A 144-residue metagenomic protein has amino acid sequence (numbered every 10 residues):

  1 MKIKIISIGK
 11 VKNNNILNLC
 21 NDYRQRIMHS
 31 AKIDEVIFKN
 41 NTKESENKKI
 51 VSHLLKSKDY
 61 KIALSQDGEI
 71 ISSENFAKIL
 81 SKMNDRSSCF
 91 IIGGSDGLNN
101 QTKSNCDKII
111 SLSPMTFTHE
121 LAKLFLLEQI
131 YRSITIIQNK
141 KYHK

Functional and structural regions predicted by a protein language model:
M1-I27: N-terminal beta1-alpha1 ligand-phosphate binding loop
G9-N13, N40-T42, D67, T116: Short histidine/acidic/glycine/proline-rich micro-motifs that form metal- and phosphate-coordinating active-site loops
L19, Y23, K78-M83, N105: Catalytic-core regions built around general acid/base machinery
S30-C89: S-adenosyl-L-methionine/SAH cofactor-binding core of RNA-modifying enzymes
G93: Rossmann-fold NAD(P)-binding glycine/threonine-rich loop
G97-Q101: Short, glycine/polar-rich helix-capping loops at beta-to-alpha or helix-loop-helix junctions that flank or form
T102-K144: Structured adenosyl-cofactor binding patch, chiefly the S-adenosyl-L-methionine
